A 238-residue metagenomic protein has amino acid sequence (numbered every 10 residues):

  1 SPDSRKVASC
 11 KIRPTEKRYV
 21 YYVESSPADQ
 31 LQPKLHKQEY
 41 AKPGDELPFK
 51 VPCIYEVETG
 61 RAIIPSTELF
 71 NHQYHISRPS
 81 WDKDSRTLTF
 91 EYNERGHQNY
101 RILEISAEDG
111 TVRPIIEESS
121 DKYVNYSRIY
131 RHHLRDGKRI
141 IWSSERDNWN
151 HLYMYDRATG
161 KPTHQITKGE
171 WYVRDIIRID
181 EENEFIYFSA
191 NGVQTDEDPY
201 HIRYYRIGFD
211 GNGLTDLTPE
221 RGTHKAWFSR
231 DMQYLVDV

Functional and structural regions predicted by a protein language model:
S1, K6-P65: Predominantly five- to eight-bladed beta-propeller fold
A8-P14, K42-E46, S80-K83, T89-G96 (+6 more regions): Beta-strand C-termini and the immediately following turn/loop, strongest in propeller blades
V51-C53, R101-L103, H151-Y153, R203-Y205: A short loop-to-beta-strand structural motif that recurs across blades of beta-propeller domains
E56-G60, S106-G110, R157-G160, G208-N212: Short loop/turn segments that connect beta-strands within beta-propeller blades
V57, R61-E94, M232: Long hydrophobic segments that form regular secondary structure
I63-S66, V112-S119, T163-K168, L214-P219: Beta-propeller fold detector
F70-I76, S120-R128, G169-I176, D196 (+1 more regions): Short glycine-/Asp-/Thr-/Trp-enriched loop segments that recur within the blades of beta-propeller repeat domains
W81-D82, H133-L134, R178-E181, F228: Residue-level recognition of a conserved intra-blade site in WD40 beta-propeller repeats
